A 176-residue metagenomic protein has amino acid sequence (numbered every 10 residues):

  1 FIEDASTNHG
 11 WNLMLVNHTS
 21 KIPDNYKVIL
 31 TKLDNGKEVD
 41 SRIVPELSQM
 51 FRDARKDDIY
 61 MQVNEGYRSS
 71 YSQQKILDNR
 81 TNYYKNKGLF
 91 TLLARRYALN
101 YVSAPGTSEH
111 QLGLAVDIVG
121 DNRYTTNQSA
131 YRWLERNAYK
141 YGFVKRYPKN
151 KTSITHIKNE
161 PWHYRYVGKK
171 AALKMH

Functional and structural regions predicted by a protein language model:
F1-H176: Extracytoplasmic cell-surface/polysaccharide-interacting catalytic and binding patches
